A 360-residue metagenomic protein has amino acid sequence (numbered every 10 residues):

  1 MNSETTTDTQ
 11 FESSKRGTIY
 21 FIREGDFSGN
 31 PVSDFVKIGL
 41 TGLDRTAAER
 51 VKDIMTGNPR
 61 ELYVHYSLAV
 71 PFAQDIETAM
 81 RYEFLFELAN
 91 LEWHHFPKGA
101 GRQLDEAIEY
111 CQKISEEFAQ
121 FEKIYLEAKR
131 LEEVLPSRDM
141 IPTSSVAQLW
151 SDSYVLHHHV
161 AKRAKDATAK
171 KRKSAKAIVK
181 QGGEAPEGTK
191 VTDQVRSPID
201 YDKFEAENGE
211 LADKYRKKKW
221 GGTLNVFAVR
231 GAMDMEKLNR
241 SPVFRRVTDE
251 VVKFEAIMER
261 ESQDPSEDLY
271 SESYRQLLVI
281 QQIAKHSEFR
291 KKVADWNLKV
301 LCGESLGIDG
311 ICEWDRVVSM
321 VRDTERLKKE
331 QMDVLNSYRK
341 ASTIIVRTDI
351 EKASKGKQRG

Functional and structural regions predicted by a protein language model:
M1-K173, K180-A185, P198-R275, Q282 (+6 more regions): Non-catalytic accessory segments flanking enzymatic or RNA/DNA-binding domains
M140, W314-Q331: Long eukaryotic intrinsically disordered, low-complexity acidic serine/threonine/proline-rich tail regions that act as
G188-K190, Q194: Extended alpha-helical coiled-coil stalk/rod domains used as structural arms in giant protein assemblies
T192, D200-D202, D309, E313 (+1 more regions): Short coil/turn motifs at helix boundaries and re-entrant loops, enriched in small/polar and proline residues
L278, W296, V300, L306-E313: Intrinsically disordered, low-complexity segments enriched in Gly and acidic/Ser/Thr residues that form flexible
